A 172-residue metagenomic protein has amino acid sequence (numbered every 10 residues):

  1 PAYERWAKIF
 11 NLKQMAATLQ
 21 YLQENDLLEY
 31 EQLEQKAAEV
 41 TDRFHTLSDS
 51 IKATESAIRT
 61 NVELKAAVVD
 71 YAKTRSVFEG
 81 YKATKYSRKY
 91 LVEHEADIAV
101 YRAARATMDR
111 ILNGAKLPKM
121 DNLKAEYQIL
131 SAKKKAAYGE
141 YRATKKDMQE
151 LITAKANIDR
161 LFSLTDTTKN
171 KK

Functional and structural regions predicted by a protein language model:
P1-K172: Extended intrinsically disordered terminal tails
